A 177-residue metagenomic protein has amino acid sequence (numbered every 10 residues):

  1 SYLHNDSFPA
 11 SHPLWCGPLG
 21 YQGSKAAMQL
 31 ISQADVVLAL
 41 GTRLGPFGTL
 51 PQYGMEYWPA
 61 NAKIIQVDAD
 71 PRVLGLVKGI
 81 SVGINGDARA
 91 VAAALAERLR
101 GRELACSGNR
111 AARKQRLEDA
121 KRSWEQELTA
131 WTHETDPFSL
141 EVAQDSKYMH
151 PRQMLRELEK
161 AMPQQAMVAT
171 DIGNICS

Functional and structural regions predicted by a protein language model:
S1-V37, R43, K160-S177: Anionic-ligand anchoring segments at beta-strand to alpha-helix junctions in alpha/beta enzyme folds, i.e., glycine
Y2, A10-C16, Q52, D68 (+2 more regions): A generic, residue-level signal for flexible/boundary positions that often mark functional hotspots
L3-P9, G45-P46, P71-L74, S81 (+2 more regions): Short gly/pro/ser/thr-enriched loop/turn and capping motifs at secondary-structure boundaries
G20-V73, V82: Phosphate/diphosphate-binding loops
N61-I172: Phosphate/pyrophosphate-binding active-site segments
